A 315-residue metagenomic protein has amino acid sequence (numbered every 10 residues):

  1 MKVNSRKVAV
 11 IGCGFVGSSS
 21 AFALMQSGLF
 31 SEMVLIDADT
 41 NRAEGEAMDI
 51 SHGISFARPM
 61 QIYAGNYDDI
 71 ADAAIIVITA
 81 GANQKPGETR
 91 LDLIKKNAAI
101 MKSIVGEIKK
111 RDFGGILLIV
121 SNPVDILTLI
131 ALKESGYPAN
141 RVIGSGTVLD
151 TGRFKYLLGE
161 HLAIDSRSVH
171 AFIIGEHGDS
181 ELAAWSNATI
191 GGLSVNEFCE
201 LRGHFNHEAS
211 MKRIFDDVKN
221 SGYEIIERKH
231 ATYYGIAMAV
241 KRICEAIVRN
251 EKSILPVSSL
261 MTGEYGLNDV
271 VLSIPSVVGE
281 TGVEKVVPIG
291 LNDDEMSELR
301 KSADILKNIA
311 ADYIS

Functional and structural regions predicted by a protein language model:
R6-A9: Beta1/beta-strand and adjacent pyrophosphate-binding region of the FAD-binding site in flavoprotein oxidoreductases
C13-G14: Glycine-rich Rossmann-fold phosphate-binding loop(s) that bind the pyrophosphate of adenine dinucleotide cofactors
G17-S18: N-terminal Rossmann-fold NAD(P) dinucleotide-binding loop
Q26-E32, G136-P138: Conserved S-adenosyl-L-methionine
E32, I36-A74, E88, K307-I314: Conserved N-terminal Rossmann-fold NAD(P) cofactor-binding segment
S55-I116: Rossmann-like NAD(P)-binding element
T89-K155: Rossmann-like NAD(P)(H) cofactor-binding subdomain of soluble oxidoreductases
S135-R141, D150-S315: C-terminal substrate-binding/catalytic lobe of Rossmann-fold NAD(P)-dependent dehydrogenases
